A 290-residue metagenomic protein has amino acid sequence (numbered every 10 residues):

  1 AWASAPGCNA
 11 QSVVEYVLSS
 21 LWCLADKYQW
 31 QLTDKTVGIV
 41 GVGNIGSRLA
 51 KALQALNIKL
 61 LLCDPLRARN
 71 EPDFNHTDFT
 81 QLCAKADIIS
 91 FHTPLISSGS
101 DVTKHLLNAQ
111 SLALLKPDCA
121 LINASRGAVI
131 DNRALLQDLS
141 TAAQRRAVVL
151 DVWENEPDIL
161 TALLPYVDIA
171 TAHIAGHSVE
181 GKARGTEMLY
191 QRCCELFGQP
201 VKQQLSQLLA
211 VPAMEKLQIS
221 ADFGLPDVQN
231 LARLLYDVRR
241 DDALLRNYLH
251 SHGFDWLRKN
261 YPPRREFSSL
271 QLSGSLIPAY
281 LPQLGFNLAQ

Functional and structural regions predicted by a protein language model:
A1-A3, E71-T80, L164-A172: Active-site regions of enzymes building and remodeling cell-envelope glycoconjugates
A1-Q29: Phosphate/diphosphate ligand-binding glycine-rich loop within oxidoreductases
P6-A10, L66-R67, W153-E154, I174-H177: Short, acidic/turn-prone active-site loops that include or flank metal/cofactor- and phosphate-binding residues
V14, T33-Q54: Glycine-rich adenosine-cofactor-binding loop
A55-P72: NAD(P)-binding Rossmann-fold cofactor-contacting core
R69-T161: Rossmann-like adenosine-cofactor binding region
D118, A124-L288: Rossmann-like dinucleotide-binding domain for NAD(H)/NADP(H)
